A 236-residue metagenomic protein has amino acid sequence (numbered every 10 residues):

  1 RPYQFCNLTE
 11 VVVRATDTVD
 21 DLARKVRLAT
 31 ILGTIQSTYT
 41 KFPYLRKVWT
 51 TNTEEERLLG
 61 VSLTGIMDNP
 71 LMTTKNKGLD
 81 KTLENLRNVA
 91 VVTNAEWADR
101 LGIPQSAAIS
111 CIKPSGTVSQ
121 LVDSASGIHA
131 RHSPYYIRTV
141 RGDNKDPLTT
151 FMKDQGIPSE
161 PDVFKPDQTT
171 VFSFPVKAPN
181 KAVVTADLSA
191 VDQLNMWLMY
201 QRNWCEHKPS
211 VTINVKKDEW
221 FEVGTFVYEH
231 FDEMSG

Functional and structural regions predicted by a protein language model:
R1, N52, N94-W97, P104-S106 (+1 more regions): Glycine-rich, charged/polar anion/phosphate-binding loops that engage phosphate groups from diverse ligands
R1-L8, E55-P70, Q105-H132: Conserved phosphate/anionic-ligand binding catalytic regions in large, soluble enzymes, centered on
R1-P2, V13-T16, T30-L45, E55 (+2 more regions): Catalytic alpha/beta core of large soluble enzyme barrels
Y3-C6, D20, R24-R27, E54-T64 (+6 more regions): Conserved active-site and cofactor/substrate-binding residues in soluble primary-metabolism enzymes
E10, R27-Y39, V61-N69: Short, hydrophobic/amphipathic alpha-helical patches that form generic packing surfaces within helical domains
D20, R46-R57, P70-K81, N85 (+2 more regions): Generic amphipathic alpha-helical segments used as scaffolds and interaction surfaces in large, multi-domain proteins
T40-K47, G65, P70-P114: Internal maturation/activation junctions in enzymes
